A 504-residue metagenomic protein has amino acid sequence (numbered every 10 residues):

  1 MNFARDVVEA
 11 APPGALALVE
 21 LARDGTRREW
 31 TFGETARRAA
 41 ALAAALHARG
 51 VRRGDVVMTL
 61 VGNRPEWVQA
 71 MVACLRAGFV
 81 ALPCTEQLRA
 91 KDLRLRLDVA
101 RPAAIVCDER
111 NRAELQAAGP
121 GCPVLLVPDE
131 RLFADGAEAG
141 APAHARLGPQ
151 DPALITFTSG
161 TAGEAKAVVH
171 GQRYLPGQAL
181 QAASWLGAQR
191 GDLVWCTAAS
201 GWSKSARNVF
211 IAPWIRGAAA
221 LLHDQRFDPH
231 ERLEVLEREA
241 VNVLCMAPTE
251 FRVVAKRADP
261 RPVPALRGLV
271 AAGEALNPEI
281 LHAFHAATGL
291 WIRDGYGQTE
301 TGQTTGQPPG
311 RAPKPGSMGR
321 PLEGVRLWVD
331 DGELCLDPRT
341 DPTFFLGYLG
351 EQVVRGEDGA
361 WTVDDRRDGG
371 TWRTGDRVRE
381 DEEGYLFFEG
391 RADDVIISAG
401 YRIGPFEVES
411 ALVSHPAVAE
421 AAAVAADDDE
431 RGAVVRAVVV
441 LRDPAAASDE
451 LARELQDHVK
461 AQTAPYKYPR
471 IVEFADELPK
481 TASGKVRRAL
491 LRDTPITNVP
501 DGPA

Functional and structural regions predicted by a protein language model:
V7, A48-R49, V72, R76-D135 (+1 more regions): Structural core segment of the AMP-binding/adenylate-forming
G14-L16, A139-F157, E164, G187-L193: Conserved pre-ATP/AMP-binding loop-to-beta segment of ANL
A17-R64, V68-V72, R89-R94, R173: Conserved AMP-binding/adenylate-forming core of the ANL superfamily
E29-G33, A153-G177: Conserved AMP-binding A3 loop
L88, I105-C107, L244, G370 (+3 more regions): AMP-binding/adenylate-forming catalytic core of the ANL superfamily
P176-C196, S200-V243, K256-R257: Conserved AMP-binding/adenylation subdomain of ANL enzymes
V241-M246, A255-K314, R326-W328: Gly/Ser/Thr-rich phosphate-binding loop
P321-E323, D331-D368, I403: Conserved ATP/PPi-binding loop(s) of AMP-dependent carboxylate-activating enzymes
